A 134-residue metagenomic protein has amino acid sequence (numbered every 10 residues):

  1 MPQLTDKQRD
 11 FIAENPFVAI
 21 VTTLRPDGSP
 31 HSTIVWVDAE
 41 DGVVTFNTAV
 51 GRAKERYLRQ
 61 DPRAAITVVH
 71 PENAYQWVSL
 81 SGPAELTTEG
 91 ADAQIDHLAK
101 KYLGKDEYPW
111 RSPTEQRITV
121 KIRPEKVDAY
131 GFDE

Functional and structural regions predicted by a protein language model:
M1-N15: Extreme N-terminal tail/first-helix region
P2-Q3, Q76-E134: Charged, gly/pro-rich active-site loop segments
K7-Q8, K54, Q94: Hydrophobic alpha-helical segments typical of transmembrane helices and their membrane-interface/capping positions
F11-I12, L58, L98, I122: A generic structural signal for nonpolar/aromatic side chains embedded in well-ordered alpha-helices
F11-N15, A74, Q116: A short, polar/charged loop/turn motif at coil->beta-strand junctions and beta-hairpin connectors
P16-V50, L58, A64-V68, W77-S79: Short beta-strand segments
A49, H70-P71, P124-E125: Short secondary-structure boundary segments
R52-K54, N73: Short, surface-exposed beta-strand-loop junctions and turns on beta-sheet-rich folds
